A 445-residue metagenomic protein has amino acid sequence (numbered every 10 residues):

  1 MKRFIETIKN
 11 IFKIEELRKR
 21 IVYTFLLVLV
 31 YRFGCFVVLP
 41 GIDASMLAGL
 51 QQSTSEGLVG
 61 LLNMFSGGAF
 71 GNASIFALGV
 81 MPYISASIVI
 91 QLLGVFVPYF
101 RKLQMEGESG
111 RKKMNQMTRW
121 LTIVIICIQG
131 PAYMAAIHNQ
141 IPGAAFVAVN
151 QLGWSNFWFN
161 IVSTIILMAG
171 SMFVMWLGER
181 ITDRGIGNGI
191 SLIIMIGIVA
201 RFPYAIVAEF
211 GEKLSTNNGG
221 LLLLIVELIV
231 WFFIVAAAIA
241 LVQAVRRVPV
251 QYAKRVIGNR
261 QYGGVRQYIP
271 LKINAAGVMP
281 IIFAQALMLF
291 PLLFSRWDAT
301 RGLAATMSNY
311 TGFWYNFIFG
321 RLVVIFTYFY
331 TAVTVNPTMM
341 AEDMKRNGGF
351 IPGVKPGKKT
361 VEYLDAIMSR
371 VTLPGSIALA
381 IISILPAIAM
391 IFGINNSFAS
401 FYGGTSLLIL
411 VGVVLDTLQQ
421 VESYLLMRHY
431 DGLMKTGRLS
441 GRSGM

Functional and structural regions predicted by a protein language model:
M1-Q104, S109-M445: N-terminal cationic and glycine-rich segments that engage phosphates or anionic surfaces
